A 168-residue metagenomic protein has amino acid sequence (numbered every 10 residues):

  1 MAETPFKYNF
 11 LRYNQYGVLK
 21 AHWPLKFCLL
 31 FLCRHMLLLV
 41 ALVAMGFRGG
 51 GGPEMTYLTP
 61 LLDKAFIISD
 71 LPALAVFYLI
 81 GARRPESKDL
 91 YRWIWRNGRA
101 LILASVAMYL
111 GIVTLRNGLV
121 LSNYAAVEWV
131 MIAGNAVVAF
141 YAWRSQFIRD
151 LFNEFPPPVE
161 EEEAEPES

Functional and structural regions predicted by a protein language model:
A2-R34, L38: Cytosolic juxtamembrane helix and N-cap/initiation of the first transmembrane helix
H35-G51: Membrane-helix interface motif
V43-R48, G81-E86, G111-L121: Juxtamembrane "helix-exit" motif on the non-cytosolic side of transmembrane helices
G49-P72: Transmembrane alpha-helix entry/boundary detector in multi-pass membrane proteins
P53-L61, R92-W95, G118-M131: Non-cytosolic membrane-interface motifs at loop->transmembrane helix junctions
L79-A104: Loop-to-transmembrane helix junctions at the membrane interface
W95-V120: C-terminal halves and exits of single transmembrane alpha-helices
A126-S168: Terminal transmembrane helical module of multi-pass membrane proteins
